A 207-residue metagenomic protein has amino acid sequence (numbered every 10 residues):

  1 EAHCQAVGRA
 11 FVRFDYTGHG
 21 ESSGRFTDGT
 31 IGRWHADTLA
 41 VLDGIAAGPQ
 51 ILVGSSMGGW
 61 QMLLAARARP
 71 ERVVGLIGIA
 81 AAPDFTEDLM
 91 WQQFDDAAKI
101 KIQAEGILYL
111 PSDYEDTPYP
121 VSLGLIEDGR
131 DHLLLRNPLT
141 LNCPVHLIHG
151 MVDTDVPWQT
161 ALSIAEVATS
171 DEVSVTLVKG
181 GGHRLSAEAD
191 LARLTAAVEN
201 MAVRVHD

Functional and structural regions predicted by a protein language model:
E1-S23: Conserved alpha/beta-hydrolase
H19-A47: Catalytic nucleophile-loop/oxyanion-hole region of alpha/beta-hydrolase and closely related hydrolase-like folds
I45-S56: Alpha/beta-hydrolase fold nucleophile elbow
E71-V121: Hydrolase active-site cap/lid region
T140-L141, L147-H149, D153: Short beta-strand/loop motif that positions the catalytic acidic residue of the alpha/beta-hydrolase fold
T154-T160, S186: Conserved alpha/beta-hydrolase "acid-adjacent" motif
A168-R184: Catalytic histidine neighborhood in serine/cysteine hydrolases with alpha/beta-hydrolase-type architecture
G181-D207: Catalytic active-site module of serine/aspartate enzymes centered on a nucleophile-bearing elbow/loop
